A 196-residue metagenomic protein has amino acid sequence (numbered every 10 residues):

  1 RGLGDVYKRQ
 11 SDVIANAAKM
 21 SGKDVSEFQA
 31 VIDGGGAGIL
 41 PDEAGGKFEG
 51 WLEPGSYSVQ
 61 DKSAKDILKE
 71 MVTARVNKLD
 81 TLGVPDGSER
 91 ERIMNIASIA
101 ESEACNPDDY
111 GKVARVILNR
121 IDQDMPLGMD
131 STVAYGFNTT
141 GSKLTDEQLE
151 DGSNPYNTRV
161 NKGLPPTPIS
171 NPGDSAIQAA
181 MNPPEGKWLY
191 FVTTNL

Functional and structural regions predicted by a protein language model:
G2-Y7: Short, small-residue-biased leader/transition segments that mark boundaries at the very start of proteins
K8-R9, F48: Short acidic alpha-helix initiation/capping motifs at coil-to-helix transition points, especially at protein N-termini
A18-A30, G34-L196: Bacterial extracytoplasmic/cell-wall-associated proteins, especially those involved in peptidoglycan
